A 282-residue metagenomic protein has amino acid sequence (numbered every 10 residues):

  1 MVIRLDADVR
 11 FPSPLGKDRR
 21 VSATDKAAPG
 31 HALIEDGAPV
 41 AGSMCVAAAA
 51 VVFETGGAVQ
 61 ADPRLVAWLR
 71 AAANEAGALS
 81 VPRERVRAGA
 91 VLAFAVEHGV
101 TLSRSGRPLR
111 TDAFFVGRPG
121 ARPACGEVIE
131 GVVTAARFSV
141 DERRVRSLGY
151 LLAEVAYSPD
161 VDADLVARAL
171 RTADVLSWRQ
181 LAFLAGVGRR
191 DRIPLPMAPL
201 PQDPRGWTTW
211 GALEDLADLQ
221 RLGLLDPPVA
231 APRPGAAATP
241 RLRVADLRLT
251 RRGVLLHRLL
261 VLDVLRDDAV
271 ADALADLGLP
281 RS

Functional and structural regions predicted by a protein language model:
M1-K26, G278-S282: Actinobacteria-biased recognition of intrinsically disordered, low-complexity terminal regions
V2, D8, P12, V66 (+4 more regions): Generic N-terminal initiation segments characterized by hydrophobic and/or small/turn-forming residues
S13-L15, G30, V40, L109 (+1 more regions): Generic low-complexity segments that are intrinsically disordered, proline-rich and/or Lys/Arg-biased
R19-L102: Membrane-inserting effector segments that mediate pore formation, membrane fusion, or transient membrane insertion
H31, E35, D62, V66 (+5 more regions): Amphipathic, non-membrane alpha-helical segments in soluble helical-bundle scaffolds
W68-V155: Eukaryotic partner-binding/assembly regions in large regulatory complexes
T134, F138, E142-S282: Long, helix-rich, hydrophobic modules that act as membrane-proximal anchors or helical bundle/coiled-coil regulators
